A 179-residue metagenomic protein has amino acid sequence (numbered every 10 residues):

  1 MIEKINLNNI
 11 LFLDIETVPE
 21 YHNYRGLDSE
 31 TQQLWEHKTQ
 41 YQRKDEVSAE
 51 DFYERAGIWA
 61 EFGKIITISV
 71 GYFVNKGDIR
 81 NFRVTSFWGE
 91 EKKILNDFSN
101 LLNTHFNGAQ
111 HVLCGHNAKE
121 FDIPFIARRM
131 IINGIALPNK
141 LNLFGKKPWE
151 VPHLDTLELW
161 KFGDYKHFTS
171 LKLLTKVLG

Functional and structural regions predicted by a protein language model:
M1-T104: Conserved RNase H-like, two-metal-ion catalytic cores of nucleic-acid enzymes
E3-N8, G63-G89, H105-G179: Metal-dependent phosphoesterase core characteristic of DEDDh/y 3'-5' exonuclease domains
